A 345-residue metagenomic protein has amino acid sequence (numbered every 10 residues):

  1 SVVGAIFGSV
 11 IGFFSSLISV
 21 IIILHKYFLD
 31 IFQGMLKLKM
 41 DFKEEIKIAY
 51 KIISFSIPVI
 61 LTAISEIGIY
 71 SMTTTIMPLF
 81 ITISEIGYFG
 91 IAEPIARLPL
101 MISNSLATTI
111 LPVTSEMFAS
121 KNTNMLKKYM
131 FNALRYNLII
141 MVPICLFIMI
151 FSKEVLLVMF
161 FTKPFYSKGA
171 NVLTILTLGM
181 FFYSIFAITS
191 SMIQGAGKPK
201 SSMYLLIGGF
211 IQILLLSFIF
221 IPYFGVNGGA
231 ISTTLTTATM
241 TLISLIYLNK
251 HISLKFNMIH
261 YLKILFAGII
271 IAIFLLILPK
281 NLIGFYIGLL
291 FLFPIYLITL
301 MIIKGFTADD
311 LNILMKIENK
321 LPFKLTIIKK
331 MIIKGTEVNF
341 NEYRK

Functional and structural regions predicted by a protein language model:
S1-D30, I207-I213, V226-Y247, F291-Y296: Hydrophobic alpha-helical transmembrane segments
V2-F7, K47-F55, V59, T74-R97 (+2 more regions): Interfacial/gating helices of multi-pass transporter permease domains
V2-I6, V20-Y70, K121-N124, H251-I264 (+1 more regions): Interhelical loop/hinge segments that connect adjacent transmembrane helices in multipass membrane
S9, K51-A63, I67, S71 (+12 more regions): Residue-level signature of transmembrane alpha-helical cores of multipass secondary-active transporters and flippases
D30-L36, P279-K345: Membrane-proximal transmembrane or re-entrant/amphipathic helices at the cytosolic face
F80-I83, G195-A196, Y223: Helix-loop interface residues and adjacent transmembrane-helix termini in multi-pass membrane transporters, primarily
Y88-L206: Specific pore-lining/lateral-gate transmembrane helices of multi-pass inner-membrane transport and insertion machines
T189-G197, L245-I259: Alpha-helical transmembrane segments
